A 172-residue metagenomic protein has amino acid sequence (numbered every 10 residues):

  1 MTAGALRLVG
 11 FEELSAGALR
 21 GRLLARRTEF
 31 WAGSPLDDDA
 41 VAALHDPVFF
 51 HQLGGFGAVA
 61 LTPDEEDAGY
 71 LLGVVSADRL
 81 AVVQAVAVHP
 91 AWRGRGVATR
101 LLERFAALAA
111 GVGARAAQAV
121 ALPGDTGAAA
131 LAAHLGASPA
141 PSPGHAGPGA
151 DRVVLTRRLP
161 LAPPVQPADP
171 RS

Functional and structural regions predicted by a protein language model:
M1-G21, P160-S172: Conserved N-terminal entry element of GNAT/NAT acetyltransferase domains
G10-Q84, H89, L102-R104, H145: Acetyl-CoA-dependent GNAT
G55, A150-T156: Short hydrophobic/aromatic beta-strand or adjacent loop that forms the aromatic wall/cage of a ligand/substrate-binding
G73, R158-P160: Residue-level recognition of strand-loop junctions within catalytic nucleotide-signaling folds
V86-R93, A121-P123: A short, internal acetyl-CoA/4′-phosphopantetheine-binding micro-motif in the GNAT/acyltransferase core
V88, G94-A107, A130-H134: Conserved acetyl-CoA-binding loop-helix of GNAT-fold acetyltransferases
T99, P123-P141, G147-A150: Conserved active-site alpha-helix within GNAT-family acetyltransferase domains
A109-A121: Conserved GNAT acetyl-CoA-binding A-motif
